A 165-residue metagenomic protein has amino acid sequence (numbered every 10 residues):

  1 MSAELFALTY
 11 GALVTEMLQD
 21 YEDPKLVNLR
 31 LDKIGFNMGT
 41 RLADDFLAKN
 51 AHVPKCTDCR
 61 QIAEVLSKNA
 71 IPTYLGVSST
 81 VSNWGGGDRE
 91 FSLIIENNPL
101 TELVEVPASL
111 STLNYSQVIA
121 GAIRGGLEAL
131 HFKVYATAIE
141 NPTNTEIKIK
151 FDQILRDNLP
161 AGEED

Functional and structural regions predicted by a protein language model:
M1-Y115, K148, I154-D165: N-terminal accessory segment detector
S78-S79, F132-Y135: Eukaryotic intrinsically disordered and solvent-exposed regulatory patches
G85, E128, I139-N141: A generic structural signal for short, solvent-exposed coil/turn residues that cap or connect secondary-structure
D88, H131, P142-N144: A general secondary-structure signal for short beta-strands and their flanking turns/coil in non-transmembrane regions
T112-I119, E140: Short amphipathic alpha-helix initiation/capping segments at coil-to-helix junctions
V118-K133: Mixed-charge, glycine-accented linear interaction segment located at domain edges/termini
A136-Q153: Beta-rich nucleic-acid/ligand-interaction surfaces
